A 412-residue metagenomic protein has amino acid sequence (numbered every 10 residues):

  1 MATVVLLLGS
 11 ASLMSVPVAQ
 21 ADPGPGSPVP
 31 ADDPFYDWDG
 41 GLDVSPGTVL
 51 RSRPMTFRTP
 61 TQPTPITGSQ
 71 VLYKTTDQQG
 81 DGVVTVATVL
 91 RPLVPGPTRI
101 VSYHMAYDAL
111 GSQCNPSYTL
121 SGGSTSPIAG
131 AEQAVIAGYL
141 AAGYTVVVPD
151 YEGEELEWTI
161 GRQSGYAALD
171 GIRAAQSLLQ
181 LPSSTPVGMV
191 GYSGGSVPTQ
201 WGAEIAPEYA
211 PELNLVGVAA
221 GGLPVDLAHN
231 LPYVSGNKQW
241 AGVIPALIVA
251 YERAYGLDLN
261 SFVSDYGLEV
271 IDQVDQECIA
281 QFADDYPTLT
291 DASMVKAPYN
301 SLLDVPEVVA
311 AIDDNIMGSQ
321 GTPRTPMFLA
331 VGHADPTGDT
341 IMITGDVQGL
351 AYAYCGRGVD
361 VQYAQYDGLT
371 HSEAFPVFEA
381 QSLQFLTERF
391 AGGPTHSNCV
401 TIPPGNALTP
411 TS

Functional and structural regions predicted by a protein language model:
M1-A21: Secretory targeting and sorting signals
A19-G96, C355, P410-S412: Catalytic-loop region of hydrolases
P25-D33, D39-G40, P224-Q320, I341: Accessory cap/linker subdomain of secreted extracellular hydrolases
V86-R91, P97-S121, A137, V218: Short beta-strand element of the alpha/beta-hydrolase
A131-V135, W158-Q180: Alpha/beta-hydrolase active-site loop
R173-A241: Primarily recognizes the serine-hydrolase "nucleophile elbow" in alpha/beta-hydrolase and SGNH/GDSL folds
P323, F328-D335: Short beta-strand/loop motif that positions the catalytic acidic residue of the alpha/beta-hydrolase fold
A364-D367, P376-S412: Catalytic active-site module of serine/aspartate enzymes centered on a nucleophile-bearing elbow/loop
